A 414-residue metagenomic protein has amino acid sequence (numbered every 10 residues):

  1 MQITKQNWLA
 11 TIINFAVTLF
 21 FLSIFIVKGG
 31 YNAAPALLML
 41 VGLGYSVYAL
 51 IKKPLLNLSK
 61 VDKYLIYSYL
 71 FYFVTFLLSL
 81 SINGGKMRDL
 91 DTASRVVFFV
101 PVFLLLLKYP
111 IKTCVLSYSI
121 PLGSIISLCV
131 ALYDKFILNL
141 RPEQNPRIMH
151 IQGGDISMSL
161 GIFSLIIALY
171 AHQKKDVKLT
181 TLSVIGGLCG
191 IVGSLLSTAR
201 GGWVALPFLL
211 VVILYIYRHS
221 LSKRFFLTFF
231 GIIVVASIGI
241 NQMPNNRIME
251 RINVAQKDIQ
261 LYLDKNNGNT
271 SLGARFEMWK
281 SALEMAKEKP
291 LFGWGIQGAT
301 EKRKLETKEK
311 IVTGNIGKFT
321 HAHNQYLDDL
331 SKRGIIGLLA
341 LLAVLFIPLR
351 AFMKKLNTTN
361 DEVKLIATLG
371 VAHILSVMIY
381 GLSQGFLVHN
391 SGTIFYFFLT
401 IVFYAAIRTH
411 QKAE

Functional and structural regions predicted by a protein language model:
M1-L77, L104, K108-C114, Y118 (+3 more regions): Transmembrane signal-anchor hairpin modules in multi-pass inner-membrane enzymes, especially those that act on
F21, I111-N139, I148-Y217: Alpha-helical transmembrane segments of multi-pass inner-membrane proteins
L50, P207-F229: Perimembrane helix-loop-helix junctions
K63-V74, N83-L107, V115-S119, I148-S159: Aromatic-anchored transmembrane helix interface
L196, H219-D264, K280-E288, I296: A membrane-periplasm/extracellular boundary helix in multi-pass inner-membrane enzymes that assemble envelope glycans
N266-K280, E288, F292-R333: Long extracytoplasmic/lumenal interhelical loops at the membrane interface of multi-pass membrane proteins
R333-M378: Hydrophobic transmembrane alpha-helices and their immediate junctions
V344, G370-E414: Transmembrane alpha-helices of multi-pass inner-membrane enzymes
